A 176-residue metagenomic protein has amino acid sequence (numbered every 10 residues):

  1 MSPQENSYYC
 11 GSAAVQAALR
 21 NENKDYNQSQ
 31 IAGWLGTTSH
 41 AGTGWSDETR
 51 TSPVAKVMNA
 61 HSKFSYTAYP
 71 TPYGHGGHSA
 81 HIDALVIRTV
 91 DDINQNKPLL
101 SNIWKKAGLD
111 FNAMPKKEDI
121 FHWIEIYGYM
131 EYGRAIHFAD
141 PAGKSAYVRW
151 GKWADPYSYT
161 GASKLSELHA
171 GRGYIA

Functional and structural regions predicted by a protein language model:
M1-H81, K164-I175: Cysteine-nucleophile protease catalytic domains, especially the papain-like/related folds used in DUB/UBL proteases
S7, N23-K24, I103-W104, L109-M114 (+3 more regions): Extracytoplasmic low-complexity repetitive segments enriched in small/polar residues
V15, W34-G36, Y69-H75, N102-K106 (+2 more regions): Active-site-proximal beta-strand/loop segments in catalytic clefts of secreted hydrolases
G33, G44, H122, R149-K152: Residues in intrinsically disordered, low-complexity segments of regulatory proteins
A55, L85-D91, Y159-S163: Intrinsically disordered, low-complexity boundary segments flanking structured domains
H81-A139, G173-I175: Active-site-adjacent substructure of cysteine-protease-like catalytic cores
E118, Y127-A176: Noncatalytic regulatory segments and standalone regulatory/sensor domains
